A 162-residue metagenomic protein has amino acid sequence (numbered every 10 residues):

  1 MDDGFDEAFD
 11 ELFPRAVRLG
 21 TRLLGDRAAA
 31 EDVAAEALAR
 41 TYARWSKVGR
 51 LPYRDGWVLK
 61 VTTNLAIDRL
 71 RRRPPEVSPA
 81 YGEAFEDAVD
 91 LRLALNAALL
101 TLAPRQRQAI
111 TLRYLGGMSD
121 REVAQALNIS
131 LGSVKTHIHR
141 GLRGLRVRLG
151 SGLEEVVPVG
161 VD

Functional and structural regions predicted by a protein language model:
M1-R18, A28-E31, Y42: A short, charge-rich alpha-helical start-of-domain segment used by transcription regulators
D3-G4, R143-D162: C-terminal edge and immediately downstream basic/flexible tail or linker adjoining helix-turn-helix-like DNA-binding
A16, G20, A30-T41, V61 (+3 more regions): Short, small-hydrophobic-rich alpha-helical interface motif
A43-R50, K60-A80, V147, S151: Arg/Lys-rich amphipathic alpha helix in sigma70-family domain 2
I67, L127-S151: DNA-recognition helix of helix-turn-helix
D68, R73-L99, S119, V157-V161: Internal acidic/polar
L100, P104, G116-S133, G144: Helix-turn-helix DNA-binding module
A109-R113: A short pre-motif secondary-structure segment
